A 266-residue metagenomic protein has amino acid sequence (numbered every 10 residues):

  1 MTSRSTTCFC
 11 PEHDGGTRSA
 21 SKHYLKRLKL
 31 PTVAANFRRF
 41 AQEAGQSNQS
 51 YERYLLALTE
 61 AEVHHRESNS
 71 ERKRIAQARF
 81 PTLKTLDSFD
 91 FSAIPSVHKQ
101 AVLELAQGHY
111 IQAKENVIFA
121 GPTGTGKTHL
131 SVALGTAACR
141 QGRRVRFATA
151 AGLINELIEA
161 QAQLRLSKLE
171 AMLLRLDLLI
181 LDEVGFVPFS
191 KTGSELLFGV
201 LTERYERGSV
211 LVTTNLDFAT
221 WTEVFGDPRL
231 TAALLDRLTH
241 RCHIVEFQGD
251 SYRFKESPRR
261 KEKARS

Functional and structural regions predicted by a protein language model:
M1-H23, A171, R260-S266: Intrinsically disordered, low-complexity and often Lys/Arg-enriched segments
A20-H23, N36-E43, S88, N116-A120 (+1 more regions): Short hinge/gating elements
H23-K26, L30-T82: Interdomain "pre-motor" coupling segment immediately N-terminal to P-loop NTPase/helicase cores
L56-H109, A113, S251-A264: AAA+ P-loop ATPase motor domain of ring mechanoenzymes
V97-R175, T222-V224: Conserved P-loop
R144, A148, G152-L178, V184-S266: Replace "adjacent to P-loop NTPase cores in ATP/GTP-dependent enzymes" with "adjacent to NTP-binding cores
